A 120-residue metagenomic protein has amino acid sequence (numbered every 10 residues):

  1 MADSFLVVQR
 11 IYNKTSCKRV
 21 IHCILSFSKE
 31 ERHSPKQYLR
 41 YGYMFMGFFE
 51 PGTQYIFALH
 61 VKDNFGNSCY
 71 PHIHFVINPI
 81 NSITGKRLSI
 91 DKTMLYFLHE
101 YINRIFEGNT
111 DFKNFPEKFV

Functional and structural regions predicted by a protein language model:
M1-V120: N-terminal nicking endonuclease/strand-transfer module with a His-rich metal-binding environment and a catalytic Tyr
